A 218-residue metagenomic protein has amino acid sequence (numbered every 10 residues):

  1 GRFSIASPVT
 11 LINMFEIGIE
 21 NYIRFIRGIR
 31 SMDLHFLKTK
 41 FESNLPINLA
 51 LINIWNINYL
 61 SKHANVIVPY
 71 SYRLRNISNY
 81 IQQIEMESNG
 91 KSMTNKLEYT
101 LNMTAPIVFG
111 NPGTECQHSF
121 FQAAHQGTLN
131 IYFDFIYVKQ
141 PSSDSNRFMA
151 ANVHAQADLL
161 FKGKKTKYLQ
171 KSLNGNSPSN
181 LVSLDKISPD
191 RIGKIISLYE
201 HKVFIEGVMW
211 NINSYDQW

Functional and structural regions predicted by a protein language model:
G1-W218: A SIS-like phosphosugar-recognition module
